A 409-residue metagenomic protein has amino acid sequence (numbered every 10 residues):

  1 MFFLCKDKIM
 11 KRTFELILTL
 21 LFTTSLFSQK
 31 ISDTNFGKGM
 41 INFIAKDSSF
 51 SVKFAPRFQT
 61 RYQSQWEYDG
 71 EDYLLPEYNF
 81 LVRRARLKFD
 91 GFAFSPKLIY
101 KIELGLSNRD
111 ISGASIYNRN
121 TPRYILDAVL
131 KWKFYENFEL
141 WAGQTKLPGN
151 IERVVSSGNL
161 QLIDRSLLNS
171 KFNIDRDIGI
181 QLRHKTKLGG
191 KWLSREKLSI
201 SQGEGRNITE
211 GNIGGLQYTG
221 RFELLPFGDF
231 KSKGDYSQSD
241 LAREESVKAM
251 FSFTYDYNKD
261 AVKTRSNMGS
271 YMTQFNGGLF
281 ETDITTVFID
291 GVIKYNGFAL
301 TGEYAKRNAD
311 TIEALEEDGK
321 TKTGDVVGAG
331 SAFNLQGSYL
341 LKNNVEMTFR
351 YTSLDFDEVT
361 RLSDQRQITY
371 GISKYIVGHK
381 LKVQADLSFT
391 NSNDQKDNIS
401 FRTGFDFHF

Functional and structural regions predicted by a protein language model:
M1-I31, F409: Bacterial Sec-dependent N-terminal signal peptides
S28-F54, D69, D229-K248, A261-T264 (+1 more regions): Outer-membrane beta-barrel biogenesis signature
D33-N35, E77-L81, N120-P122, S170-I174 (+6 more regions): Short sequence motifs at beta-strands and strand-loop junctions characteristic of Gram-negative outer-membrane
M40-W66, D72-R206, G211-G228, M250 (+1 more regions): Outer membrane beta-barrel
W66-Y73, I111-Y124, V154-G158, I208-I213 (+5 more regions): Outer-membrane beta-barrel translocator domains and adjoining extracellular loop/strand segments of Gram-negative
I213, E223-F227, K231-F356: Detector for outer-membrane/organellar transmembrane beta-barrel domains, recognizing the amphipathic beta-strand
Y218-D229, I372-K374, L381, K396-F409: Outer-membrane beta-barrel "beta-signal"
T301-E303, M347-R350, G371, L381-S388: Conserved active-site loop/cleft motifs that coordinate metal ions or position small ligands
